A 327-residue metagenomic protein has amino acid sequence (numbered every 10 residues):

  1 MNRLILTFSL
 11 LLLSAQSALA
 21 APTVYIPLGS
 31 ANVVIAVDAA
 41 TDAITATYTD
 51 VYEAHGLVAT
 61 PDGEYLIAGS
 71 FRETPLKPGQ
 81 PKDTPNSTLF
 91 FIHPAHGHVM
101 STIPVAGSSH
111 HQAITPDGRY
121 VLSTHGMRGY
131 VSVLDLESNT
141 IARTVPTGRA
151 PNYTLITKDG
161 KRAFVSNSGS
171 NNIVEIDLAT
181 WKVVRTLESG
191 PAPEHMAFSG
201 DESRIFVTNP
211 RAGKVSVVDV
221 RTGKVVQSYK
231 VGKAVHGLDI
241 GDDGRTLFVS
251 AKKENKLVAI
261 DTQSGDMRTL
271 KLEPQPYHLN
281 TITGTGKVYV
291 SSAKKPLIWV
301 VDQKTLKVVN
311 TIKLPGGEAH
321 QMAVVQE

Functional and structural regions predicted by a protein language model:
L4, L10-E327: Predominantly soluble domains enriched in secretory-pathway, periplasmic, or organellar proteins
